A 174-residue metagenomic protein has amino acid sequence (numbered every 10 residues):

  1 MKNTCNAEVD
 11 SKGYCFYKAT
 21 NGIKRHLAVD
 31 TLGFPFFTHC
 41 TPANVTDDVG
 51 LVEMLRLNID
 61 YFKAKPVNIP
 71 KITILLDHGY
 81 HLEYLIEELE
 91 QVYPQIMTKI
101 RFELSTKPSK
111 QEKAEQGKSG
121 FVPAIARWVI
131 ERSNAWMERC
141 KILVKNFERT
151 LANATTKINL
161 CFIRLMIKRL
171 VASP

Functional and structural regions predicted by a protein language model:
M1-Q91, K107, F162: Polybasic low-complexity intrinsically disordered regions
S11, Y17-K18, G120, I125 (+3 more regions): Helix-centric, low-specificity signal for extended rod-like, repetitive segments
I23-R25, I130-R132, I158: Change "...and in nucleic-acid phosphodiester-cleaving endonucleases..." to "...and in nucleic-acid processing enzymes
D47-G50, V129, T156-N159: Catalytic-loop motifs flanking and including active-site residues across diverse enzymes
K63-A152: Helix-centered, glycine/charged polyanion-binding patches within enzymatic domains that contact phosphate-containing
K157-P174: Charged phosphate-binding loop/patch that engages nucleotide di/tri-phosphates or the phosphate backbone of nucleic
